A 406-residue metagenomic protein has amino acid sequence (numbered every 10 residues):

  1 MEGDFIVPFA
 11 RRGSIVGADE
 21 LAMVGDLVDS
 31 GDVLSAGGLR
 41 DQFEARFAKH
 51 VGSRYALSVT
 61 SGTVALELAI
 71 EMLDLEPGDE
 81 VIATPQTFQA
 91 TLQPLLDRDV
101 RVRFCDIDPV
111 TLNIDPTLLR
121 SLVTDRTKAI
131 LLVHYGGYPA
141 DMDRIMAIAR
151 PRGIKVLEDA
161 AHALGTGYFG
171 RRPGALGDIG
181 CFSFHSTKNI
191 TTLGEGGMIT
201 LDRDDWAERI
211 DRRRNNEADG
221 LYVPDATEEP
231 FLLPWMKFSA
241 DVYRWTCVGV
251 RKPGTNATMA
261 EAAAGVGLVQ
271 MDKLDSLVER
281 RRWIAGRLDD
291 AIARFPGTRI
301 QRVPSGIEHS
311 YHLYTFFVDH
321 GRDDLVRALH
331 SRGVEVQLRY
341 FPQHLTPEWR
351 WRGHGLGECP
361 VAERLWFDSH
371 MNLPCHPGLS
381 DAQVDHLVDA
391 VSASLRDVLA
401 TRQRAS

Functional and structural regions predicted by a protein language model:
M1-M72, E76, R150, C247-V250 (+3 more regions): Conserved PLP-binding active-site segment in aminotransferase class I/II-type PLP enzymes
D41-A45, S53-A56, T117, A129-V133 (+4 more regions): PLP-dependent aminotransferase class I/II
L57, I82, R103, V156-L157 (+3 more regions): Structural detector of well-ordered beta-strand residues that form the stable sheet scaffold of enzyme domains
A65-I70, L95, G197, G267: Buried hydrophobic packing segments
E71-A160, G167: PLP-dependent aminotransferase-like
T84, V133, S183, T187 (+1 more regions): Conserved residues at the C-terminal ends of beta-strands
E158-L193, E208, C247-G249: Conserved active-site segment immediately N-terminal to the catalytic lysine that forms the internal aldimine
